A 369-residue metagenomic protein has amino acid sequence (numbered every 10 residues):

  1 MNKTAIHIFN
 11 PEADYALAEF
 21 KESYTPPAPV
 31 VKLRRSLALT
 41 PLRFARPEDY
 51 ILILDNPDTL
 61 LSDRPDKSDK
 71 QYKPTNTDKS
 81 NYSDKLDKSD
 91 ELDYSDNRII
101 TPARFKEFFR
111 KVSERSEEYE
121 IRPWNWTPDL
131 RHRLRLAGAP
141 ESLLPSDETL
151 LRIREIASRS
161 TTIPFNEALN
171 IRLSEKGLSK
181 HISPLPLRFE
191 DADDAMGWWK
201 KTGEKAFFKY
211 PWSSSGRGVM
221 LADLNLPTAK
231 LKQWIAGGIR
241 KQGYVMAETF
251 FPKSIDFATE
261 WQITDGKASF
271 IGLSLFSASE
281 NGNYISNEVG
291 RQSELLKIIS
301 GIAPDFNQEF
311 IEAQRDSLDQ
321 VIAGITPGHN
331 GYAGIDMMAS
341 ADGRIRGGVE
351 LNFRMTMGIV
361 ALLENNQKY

Functional and structural regions predicted by a protein language model:
N2-Y50: N-terminal-proximal low-complexity accessory segments that begin disordered and transition into the first
V31-F44, L52-L60, Y94-G197: Conserved N-proximal alpha/beta basic substrate-recognition cap immediately N-terminal to, or forming the N-lobe
K32, F270-E294, R354-T356, L363-Y369: Extended active-site and interfacial segments that coordinate phosphate-rich ligands in large catalytic machineries
L61-S95: Intrinsically disordered, low-complexity terminal tails and inter-domain linkers enriched for S/T/G/P/D/E
D66-D69, E155-V245, D265-G266, L296-D316: Active-site nucleotide/adenylate-binding loops and adjacent lid/helix of ATP-dependent enzymes
K230-I285, G334, M338-G348, T356: Phosphate-binding site of ATP-dependent enzymes
S274, S279-P327: A conserved active-site cap/scaffold subdomain adjacent to cofactor or substrate pockets
N307-Y369: ATP-dependent carboxylate activation and anion-phosphoryl transfer catalytic cores that bind Mg-ATP to form
